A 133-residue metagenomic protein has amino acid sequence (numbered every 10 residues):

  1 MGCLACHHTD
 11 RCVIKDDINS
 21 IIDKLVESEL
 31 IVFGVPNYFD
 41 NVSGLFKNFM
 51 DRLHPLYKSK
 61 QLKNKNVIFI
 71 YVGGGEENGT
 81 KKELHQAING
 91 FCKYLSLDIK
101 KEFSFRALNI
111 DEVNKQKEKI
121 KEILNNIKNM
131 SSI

Functional and structural regions predicted by a protein language model:
M1, L45-F46, E112-K115: Short secondary-structure transition/capping segments
M1-V13: Local cysteine-cluster metal-coordination motifs and their immediate loop/turn environment, predominantly Fe-S cluster
G2, V72, F105-A107: Active-site donor-binding loop signature of nucleotide-sugar glycosyltransferases
A5-H7, V72-G75, K117: A short, structure-level motif marking secondary-structure boundaries and short turns
H7, L53, I127-M130: Alpha-helix boundary/capping residues
T9-D10, E76-E77, I127: A generic structural signal for short
V13-L95: Helix-loop-strand module that forms the ligand-binding subsite of alpha/beta enzymes
S20, N89-I133: Glycine-rich phosphate/pyrophosphate-binding loop and the adjoining helix
